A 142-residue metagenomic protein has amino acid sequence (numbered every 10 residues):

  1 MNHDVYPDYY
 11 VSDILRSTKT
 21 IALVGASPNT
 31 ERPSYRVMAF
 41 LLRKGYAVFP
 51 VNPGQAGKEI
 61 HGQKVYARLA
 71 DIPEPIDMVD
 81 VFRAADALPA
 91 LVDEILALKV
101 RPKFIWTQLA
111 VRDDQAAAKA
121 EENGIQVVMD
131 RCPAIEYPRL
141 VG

Functional and structural regions predicted by a protein language model:
M1-R83, P89-G142: Structural/interface elements that position substrates and couple domains in central-metabolism enzymes
